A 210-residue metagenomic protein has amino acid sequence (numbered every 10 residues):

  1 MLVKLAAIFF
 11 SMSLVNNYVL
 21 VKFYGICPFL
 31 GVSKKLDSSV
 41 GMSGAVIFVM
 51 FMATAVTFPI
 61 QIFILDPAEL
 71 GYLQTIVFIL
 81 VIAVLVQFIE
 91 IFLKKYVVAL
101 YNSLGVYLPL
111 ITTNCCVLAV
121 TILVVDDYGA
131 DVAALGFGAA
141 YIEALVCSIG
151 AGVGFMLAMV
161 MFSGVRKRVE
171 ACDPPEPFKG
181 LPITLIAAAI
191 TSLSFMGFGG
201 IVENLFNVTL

Functional and structural regions predicted by a protein language model:
M1-A6, P59-Y72, I122-L145: Helix-coil boundary and interhelical linker segments in multi-pass alpha-helical membrane proteins
K4-V19, E69-I82, L145-A158: Structural signature of hydrophobic alpha-helical transmembrane segments
A7-V15, V46-M52, I79-E90, T113-V120 (+2 more regions): Hydrophobic core segments of alpha-helical transmembrane domains in multi-pass membrane transport and ion-translocation
F23-C27, G31, E90-V98, Y107-L108 (+1 more regions): Generic transmembrane alpha-helix signature in multi-pass membrane proteins, especially transporters/channels
F23-S38, V86-L100, F162-D173: C-terminal ends of transmembrane helices
D37-F48, Y72-F78, L100-I111, P177-I183: Cytoplasmic-side transmembrane-helix entry/capping segments in multi-pass membrane proteins
I62-V106: Ordered, amphipathic secondary-structure segments that act as subunit-interaction surfaces in large macromolecular
A134-L210: C-terminal transmembrane helix-loop-helix hairpin of multi-pass membrane proteins
